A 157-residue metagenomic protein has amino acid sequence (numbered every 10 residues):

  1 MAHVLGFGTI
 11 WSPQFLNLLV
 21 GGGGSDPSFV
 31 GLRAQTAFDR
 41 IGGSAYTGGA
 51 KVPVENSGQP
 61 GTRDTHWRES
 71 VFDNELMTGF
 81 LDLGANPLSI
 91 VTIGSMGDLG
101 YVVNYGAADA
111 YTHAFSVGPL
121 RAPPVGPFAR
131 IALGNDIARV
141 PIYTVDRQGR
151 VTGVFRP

Functional and structural regions predicted by a protein language model:
A2-P157: Extracellular zinc-dependent metalloprotease catalytic-domain scaffold
